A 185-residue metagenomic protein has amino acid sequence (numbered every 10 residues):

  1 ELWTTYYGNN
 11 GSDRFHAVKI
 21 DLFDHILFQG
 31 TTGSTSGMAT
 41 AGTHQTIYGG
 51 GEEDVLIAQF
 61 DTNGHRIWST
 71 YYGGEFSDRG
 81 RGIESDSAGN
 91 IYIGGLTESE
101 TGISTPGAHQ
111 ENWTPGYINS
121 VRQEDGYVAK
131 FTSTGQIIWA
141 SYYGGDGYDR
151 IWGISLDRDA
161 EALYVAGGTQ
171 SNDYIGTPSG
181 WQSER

Functional and structural regions predicted by a protein language model:
E1-R185: A sequence-level/structural motif corresponding to short, flexible coil/turn segments enriched in small polar residues
